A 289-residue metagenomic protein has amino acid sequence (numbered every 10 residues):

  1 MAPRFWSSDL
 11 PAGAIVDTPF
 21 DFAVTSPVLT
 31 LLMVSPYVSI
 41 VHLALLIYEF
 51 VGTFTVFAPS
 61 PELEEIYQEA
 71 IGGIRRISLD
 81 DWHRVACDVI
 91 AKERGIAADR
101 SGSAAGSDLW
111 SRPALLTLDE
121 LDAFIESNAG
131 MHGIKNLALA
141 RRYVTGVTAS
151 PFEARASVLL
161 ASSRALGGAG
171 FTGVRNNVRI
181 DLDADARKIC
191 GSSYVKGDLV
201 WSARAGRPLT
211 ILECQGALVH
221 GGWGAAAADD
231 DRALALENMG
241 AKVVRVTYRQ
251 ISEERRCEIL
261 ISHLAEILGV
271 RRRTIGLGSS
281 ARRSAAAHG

Functional and structural regions predicted by a protein language model:
M1-A123: Nuclease-adjacent, charged terminal/linker segments that flank catalytic cores
A70, I74-W82, A86-G289: Surface segments flanking catalytic/ligand-binding clefts of nucleic-acid enzymes
